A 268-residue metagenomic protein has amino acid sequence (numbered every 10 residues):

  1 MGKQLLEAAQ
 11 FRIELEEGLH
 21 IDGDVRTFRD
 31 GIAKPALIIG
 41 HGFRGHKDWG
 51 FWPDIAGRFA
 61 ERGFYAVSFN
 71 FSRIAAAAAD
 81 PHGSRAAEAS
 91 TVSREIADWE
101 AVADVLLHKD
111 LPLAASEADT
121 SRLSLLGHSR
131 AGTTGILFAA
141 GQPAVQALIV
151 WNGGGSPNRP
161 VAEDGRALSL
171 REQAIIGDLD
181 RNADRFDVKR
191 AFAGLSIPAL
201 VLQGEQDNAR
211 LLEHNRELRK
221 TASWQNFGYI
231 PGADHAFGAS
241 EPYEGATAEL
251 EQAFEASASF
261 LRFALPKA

Functional and structural regions predicted by a protein language model:
M1-G31: N-terminal cap/lid segment of alpha/beta-hydrolase-fold proteins
D30-F71: Short, surface-exposed "cap/lid" segments of acyl-processing enzymes
W52, I197, R210-K220: Short alpha-helix in the alpha/beta-hydrolase fold that links the catalytic acid
S72-S93: Cap/lid segment of the alpha/beta-hydrolase catalytic domain
A87-A114: Alpha/beta-hydrolase active-site loop
D104-R171, I175: Primarily recognizes the serine-hydrolase "nucleophile elbow" in alpha/beta-hydrolase and SGNH/GDSL folds
L195, V201-Q203: Short beta-strand/loop motif that positions the catalytic acidic residue of the alpha/beta-hydrolase fold
E241-A268: Catalytic active-site module of serine/aspartate enzymes centered on a nucleophile-bearing elbow/loop
